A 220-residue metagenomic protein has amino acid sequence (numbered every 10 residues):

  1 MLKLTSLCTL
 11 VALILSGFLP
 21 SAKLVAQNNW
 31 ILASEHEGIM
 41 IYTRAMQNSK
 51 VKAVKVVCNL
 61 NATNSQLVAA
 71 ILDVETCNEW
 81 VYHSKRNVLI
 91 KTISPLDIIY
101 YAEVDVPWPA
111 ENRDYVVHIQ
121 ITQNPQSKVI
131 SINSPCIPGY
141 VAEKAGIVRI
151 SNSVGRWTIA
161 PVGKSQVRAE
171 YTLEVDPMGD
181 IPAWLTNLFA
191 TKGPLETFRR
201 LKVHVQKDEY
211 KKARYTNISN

Functional and structural regions predicted by a protein language model:
M1-S6: Positively charged n-region of N-terminal signal peptides that target proteins for export
C8-P20: Bacterial N-terminal signal peptides
V25-N220: Eukaryotic helix-grip
